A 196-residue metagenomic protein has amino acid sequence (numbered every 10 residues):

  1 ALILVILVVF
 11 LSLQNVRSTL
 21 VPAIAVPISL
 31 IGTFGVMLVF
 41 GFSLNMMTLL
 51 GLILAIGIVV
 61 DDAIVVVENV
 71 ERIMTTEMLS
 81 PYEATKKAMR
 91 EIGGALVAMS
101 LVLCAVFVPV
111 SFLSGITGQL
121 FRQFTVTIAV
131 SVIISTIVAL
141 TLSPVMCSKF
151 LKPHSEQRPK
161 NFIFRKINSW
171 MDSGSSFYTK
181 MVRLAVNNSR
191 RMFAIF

Functional and structural regions predicted by a protein language model:
A1-F196: Hydrophobic regular secondary-structure detector
